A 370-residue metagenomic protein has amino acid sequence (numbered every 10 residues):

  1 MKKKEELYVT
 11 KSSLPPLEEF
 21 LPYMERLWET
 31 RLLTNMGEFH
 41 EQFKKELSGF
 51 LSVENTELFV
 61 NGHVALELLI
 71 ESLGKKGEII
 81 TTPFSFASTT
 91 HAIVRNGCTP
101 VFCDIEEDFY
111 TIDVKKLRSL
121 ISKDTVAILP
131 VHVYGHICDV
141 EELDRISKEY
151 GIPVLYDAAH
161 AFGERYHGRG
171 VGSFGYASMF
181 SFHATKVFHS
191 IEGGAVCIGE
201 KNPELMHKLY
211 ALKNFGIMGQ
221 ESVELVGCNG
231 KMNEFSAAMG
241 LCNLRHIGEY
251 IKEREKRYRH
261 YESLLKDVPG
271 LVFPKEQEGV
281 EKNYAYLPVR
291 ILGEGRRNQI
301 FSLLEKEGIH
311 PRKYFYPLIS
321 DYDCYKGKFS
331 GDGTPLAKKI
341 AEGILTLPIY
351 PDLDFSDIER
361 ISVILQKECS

Functional and structural regions predicted by a protein language model:
M1-L33: N-terminal "arm"/small-domain region of PLP-dependent enzymes with the aminotransferase-like
L32, M36-E78, F84, H91-N96 (+2 more regions): Phosphate-binding glycine-rich loop
E38-E46, F50-T56, K115, A127-V131 (+3 more regions): PLP-dependent aminotransferase class I/II
E57, I80, V101, P153-L155 (+3 more regions): Structural detector of well-ordered beta-strand residues that form the stable sheet scaffold of enzyme domains
E71-E149, P153-A158, R165: PLP-dependent aminotransferase-like
T82, V131, S181, C197 (+1 more regions): Conserved residues at the C-terminal ends of beta-strands
Y156-H189, G219-S222: Conserved active-site segment immediately N-terminal to the catalytic lysine that forms the internal aldimine
S173-Y210, E234: Active-site PLP attachment segment
